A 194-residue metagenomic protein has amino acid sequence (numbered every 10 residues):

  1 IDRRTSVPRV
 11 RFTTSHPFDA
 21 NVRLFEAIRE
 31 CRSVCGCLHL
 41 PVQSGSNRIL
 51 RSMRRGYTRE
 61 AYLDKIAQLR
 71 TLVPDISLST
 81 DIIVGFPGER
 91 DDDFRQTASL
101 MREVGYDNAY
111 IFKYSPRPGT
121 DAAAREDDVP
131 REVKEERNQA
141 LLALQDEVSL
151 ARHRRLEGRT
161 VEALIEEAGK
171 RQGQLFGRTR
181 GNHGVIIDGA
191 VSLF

Functional and structural regions predicted by a protein language model:
I1-D91, R102: Conserved SAM/AdoMet-binding glycine-rich loop
P8-R11, G36-L38, I76, D107-Y110 (+3 more regions): Structural beta-strand/beta-sheet cores of well-ordered domains, especially the beta-sheet scaffolds that support
D19-R23, V42-M53, V84-D91, N108-V133 (+2 more regions): Flexible glycine/acidic-rich beta-alpha junction loops that bind and position SAM and/or redox cofactors in anaerobic
R23, L38, E60-T71, R95 (+3 more regions): Proteins enriched for Cys/Gly/acidic motifs involved in redox and nucleic-acid/cofactor modification
I28-E30, T97, E126-V129: Short, hinge-like loop/turn segments at secondary-structure boundaries
L40, D81, M101, A109 (+2 more regions): Hydrophobic, well-ordered secondary-structure elements that form the walls of internal hydrophobic environments
A122-F194: Terminal RNA-binding accessory module
